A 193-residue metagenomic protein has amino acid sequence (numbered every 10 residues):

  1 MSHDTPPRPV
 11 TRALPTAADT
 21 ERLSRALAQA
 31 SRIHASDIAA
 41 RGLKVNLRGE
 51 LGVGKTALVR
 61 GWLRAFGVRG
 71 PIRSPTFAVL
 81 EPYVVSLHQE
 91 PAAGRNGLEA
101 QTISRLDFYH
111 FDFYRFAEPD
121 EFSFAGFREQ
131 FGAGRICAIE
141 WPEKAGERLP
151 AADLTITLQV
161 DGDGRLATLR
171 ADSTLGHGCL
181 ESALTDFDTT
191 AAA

Functional and structural regions predicted by a protein language model:
S2-V10, A117-A193: Short phosphate-coordinating micro-motif centered on Lys-Gly-acidic
D4, R32-R41, S86-R105, T189-A192: Intrinsically disordered, low-complexity terminal tails and inter-domain linkers enriched for S/T/G/P/D/E
D4-H34: N-terminal pre-Walker A segment at the start of P-loop NTPase domains
K44-N46: Short hydrophobic/aromatic beta-strand immediately N-terminal to the Walker A/P-loop
R48-E50: P-loop (Walker A) phosphate-binding loop of NTP-binding proteins
K55: Conserved lysine of the Walker
I72, T76, V84-W141: Conserved nucleotide-sensing/catalytic segment adjacent to the nucleotide-binding pocket in NTP-handling enzymes
